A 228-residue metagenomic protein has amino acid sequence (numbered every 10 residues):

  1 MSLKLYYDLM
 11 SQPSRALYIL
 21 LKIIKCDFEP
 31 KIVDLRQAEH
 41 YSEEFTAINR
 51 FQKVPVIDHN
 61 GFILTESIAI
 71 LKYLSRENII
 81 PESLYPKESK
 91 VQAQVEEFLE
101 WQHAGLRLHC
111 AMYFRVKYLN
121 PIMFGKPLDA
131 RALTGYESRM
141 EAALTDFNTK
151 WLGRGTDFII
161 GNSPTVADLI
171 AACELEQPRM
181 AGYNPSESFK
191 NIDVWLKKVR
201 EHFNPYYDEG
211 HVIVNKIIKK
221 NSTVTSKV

Functional and structural regions predicted by a protein language model:
M1-R131, V228: GST-like domain detector, emphasizing the conserved glutathione-binding G-site in the N-terminal thioredoxin-like
D8, D34, V166, G210-N215: Short, solvent-exposed turn/loop segments enriched in Gly/Ser/Thr/Pro and often Arg
K31, S67, S188, E209-G210: Residue-level detector of family-conserved "landmark" positions at structurally sensitive sites
E39, E43, S89, A93 (+5 more regions): Generic alpha-helical secondary structure signal
S75, E174-L175, E209: Active-site-flanking alpha-helical
F98, Q102-E201: GST-like fold's C-terminal all-alpha helical module
P205-V228: C-terminal helix/juxtamembrane-tail motif
